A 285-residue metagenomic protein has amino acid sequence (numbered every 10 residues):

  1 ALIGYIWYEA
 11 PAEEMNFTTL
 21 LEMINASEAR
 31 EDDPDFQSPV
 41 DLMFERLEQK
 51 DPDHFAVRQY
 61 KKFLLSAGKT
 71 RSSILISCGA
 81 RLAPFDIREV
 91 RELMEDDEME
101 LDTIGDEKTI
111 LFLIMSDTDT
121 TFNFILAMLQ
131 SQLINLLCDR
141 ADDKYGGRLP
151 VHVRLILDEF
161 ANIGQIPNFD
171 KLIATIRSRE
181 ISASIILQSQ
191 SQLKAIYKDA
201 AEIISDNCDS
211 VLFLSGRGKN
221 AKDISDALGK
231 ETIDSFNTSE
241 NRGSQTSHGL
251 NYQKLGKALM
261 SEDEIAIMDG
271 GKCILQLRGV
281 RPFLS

Functional and structural regions predicted by a protein language model:
A1-I181, I196, D206, N251-K254 (+2 more regions): P-loop NTPase motor domains
I173-I274: Conserved ATP-driven motor cores of ASCE-family P-loop NTPases powering translocation/secretion/packaging/pilus
